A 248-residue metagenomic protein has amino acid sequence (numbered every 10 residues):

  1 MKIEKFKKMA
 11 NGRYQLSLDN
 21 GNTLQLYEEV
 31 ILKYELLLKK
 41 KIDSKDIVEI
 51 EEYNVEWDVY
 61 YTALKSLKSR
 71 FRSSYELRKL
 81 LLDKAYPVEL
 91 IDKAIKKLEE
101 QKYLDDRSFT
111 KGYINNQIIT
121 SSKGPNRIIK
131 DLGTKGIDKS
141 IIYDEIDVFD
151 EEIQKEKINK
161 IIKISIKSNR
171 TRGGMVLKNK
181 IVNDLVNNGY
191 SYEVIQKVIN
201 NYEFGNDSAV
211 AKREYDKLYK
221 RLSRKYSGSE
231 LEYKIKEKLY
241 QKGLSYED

Functional and structural regions predicted by a protein language model:
M1-D248: An alpha-helical, amphipathic repeat domain used for nucleic-acid recognition, typified by the mTERF helical solenoid
